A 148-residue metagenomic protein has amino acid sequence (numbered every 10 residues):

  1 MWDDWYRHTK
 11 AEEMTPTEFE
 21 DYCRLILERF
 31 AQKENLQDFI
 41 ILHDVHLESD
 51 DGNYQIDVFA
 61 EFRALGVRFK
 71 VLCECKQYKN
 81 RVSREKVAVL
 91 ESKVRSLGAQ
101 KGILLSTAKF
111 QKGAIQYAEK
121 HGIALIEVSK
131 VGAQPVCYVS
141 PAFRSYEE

Functional and structural regions predicted by a protein language model:
M1-E148: Mixed-charge (Asp/Glu-Lys/Arg
